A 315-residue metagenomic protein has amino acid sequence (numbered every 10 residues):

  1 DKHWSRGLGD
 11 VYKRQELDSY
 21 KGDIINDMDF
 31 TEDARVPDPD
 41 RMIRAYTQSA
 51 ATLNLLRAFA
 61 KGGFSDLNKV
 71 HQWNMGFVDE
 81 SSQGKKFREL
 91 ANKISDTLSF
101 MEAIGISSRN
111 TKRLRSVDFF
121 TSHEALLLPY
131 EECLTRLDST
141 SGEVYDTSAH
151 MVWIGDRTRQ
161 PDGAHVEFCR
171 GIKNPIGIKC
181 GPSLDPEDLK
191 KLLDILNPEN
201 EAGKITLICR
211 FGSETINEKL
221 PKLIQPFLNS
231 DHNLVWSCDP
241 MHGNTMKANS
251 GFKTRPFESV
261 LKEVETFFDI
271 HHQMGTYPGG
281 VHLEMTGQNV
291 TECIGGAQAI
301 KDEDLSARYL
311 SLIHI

Functional and structural regions predicted by a protein language model:
K2-L8, Y12, I313-H314: Single conserved hydrophobic/aromatic residue that forms the stacking wall/gate of nucleotide- or nucleobase-binding
G9-L98: A generic, well-ordered mixed alpha/beta core segment in the N-terminal half of proteins
D27-P39, S148-D156, P175-G177, T206-E214 (+2 more regions): Glycine-rich tight-turn/loop motif centered on a GG-T
L90-H150, G155-V166, R170, D188: Extended, H/D-rich, highly charged conserved domains that either
Q160-A164, N174, L184-D188, L192 (+2 more regions): Non-catalytic regulatory/linker segments of enzymes
I178, D239: Conserved, mostly hydrophobic/aromatic
C180-P182: Long, repeat-rich segments with strong aromatic
L192, P198, K204-W236, H242-T291: Non-transmembrane, aqueous-exposed alpha-helical and coiled segments at domain scale
